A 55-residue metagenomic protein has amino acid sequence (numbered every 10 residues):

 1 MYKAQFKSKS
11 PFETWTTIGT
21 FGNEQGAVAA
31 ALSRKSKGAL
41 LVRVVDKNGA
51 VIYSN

Functional and structural regions predicted by a protein language model:
M1-T17, V45-D46: Short aromatic-glycine-(Arg/Gly/Cys) micro-motifs in beta-strand/loop hairpins
Y2, V28-A29, K37, N48: N-terminal cationic amphipathic segment used for targeting or macromolecule association
A4-F6, L32, I52: Short, low-complexity interaction segments enriched in Ser/Thr/Pro/Gly
P11, Q25-G26, G49: Generic "edge-of-domain/loop-turn" microfeature
T17-G22, I52-N55: Short amphipathic beta-strand/extended segments with alternating polar/hydrophobic composition
F21-L32: Charged, amphipathic alpha-helical segments
R34-N55: Short, mixed-charge low-complexity intrinsically disordered segments
